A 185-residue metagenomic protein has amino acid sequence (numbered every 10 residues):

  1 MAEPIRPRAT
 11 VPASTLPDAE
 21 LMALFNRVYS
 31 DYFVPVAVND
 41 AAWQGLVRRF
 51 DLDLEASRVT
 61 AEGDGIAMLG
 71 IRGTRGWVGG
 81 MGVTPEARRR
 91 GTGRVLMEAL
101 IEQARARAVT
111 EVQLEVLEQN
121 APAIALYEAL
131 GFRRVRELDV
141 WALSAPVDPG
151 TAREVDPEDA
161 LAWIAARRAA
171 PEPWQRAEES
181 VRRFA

Functional and structural regions predicted by a protein language model:
I5, L130-A185: Amide-forming acyltransferase catalytic core, primarily the GNAT-like/NAT-type and related acyltransferase folds
T15-N26, D40, Q44, P157-A165: An amphipathic alpha-helix signature
N26, Y32-E62, I66-M68, A166-A185: Active-site rim helix/loop that mediates acceptor-substrate recognition in acyltransferases
G70, T74-E86: Conserved acetyl-CoA binding element of GNAT-fold acetyltransferases
R88, M97-R105: A conserved short alpha-helix in the GNAT/GCN5 acetyltransferase fold that borders and helps form the acetyl-CoA
R90, R94, T110, E118-R136: Conserved active-site alpha-helix within GNAT-family acetyltransferase domains
A104-E115, L138: Conserved GNAT acetyl-CoA-binding A-motif
T110, E115-Q119, P146-T151: N-terminal beta-strand motif that seeds the catalytic metal site of vicinal oxygen chelate
